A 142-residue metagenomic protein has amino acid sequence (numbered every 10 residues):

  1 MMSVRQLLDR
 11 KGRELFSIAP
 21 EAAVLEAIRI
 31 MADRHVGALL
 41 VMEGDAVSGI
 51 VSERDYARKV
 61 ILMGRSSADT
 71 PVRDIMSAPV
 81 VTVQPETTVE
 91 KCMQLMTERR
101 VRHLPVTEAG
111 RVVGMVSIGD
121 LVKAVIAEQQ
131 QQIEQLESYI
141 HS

Functional and structural regions predicted by a protein language model:
M1-R13, S52-T82, T88-T97, I118-S142: Tandem CBS (Bateman) regulatory domains
M2-S48: A positional/architectural concept
F16, S48, G114, A124-V125: Secondary-structure boundary/capping motif
S17-H35, T82-R100, T107: The conserved cystathionine-beta-synthase
A22-D33, L62-D74, G110-R111: Short, charge-rich amphipathic segments
M31-R34, L39-D55, M96, L104-G119: A glycine-centered beta-loop-beta connector
H35, G44-A46, S67-T70, S77-P79 (+3 more regions): Short, surface-exposed, polar/charged, turn-prone segments marking secondary-structure boundaries
